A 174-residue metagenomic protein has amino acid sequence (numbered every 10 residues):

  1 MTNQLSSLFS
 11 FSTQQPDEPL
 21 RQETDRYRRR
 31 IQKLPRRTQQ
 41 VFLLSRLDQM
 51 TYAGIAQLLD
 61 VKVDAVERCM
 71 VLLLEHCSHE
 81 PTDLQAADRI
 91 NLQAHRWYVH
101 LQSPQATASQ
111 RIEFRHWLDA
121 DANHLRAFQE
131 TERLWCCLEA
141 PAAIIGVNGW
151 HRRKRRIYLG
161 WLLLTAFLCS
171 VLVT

Functional and structural regions predicted by a protein language model:
M1-H124: Cytosolic/nucleoplasmic/matrix-facing N-terminal domains/tails of membrane-anchored or organelle-targeted proteins
Q57, R68, P81-T82, A140-I144 (+1 more regions): Alpha-helix boundary/capping detector
L125-H151: Juxtamembrane amphipathic/hinge helix adjacent to a transmembrane helix
A143-T174: C-terminal single-pass membrane-anchor helix
